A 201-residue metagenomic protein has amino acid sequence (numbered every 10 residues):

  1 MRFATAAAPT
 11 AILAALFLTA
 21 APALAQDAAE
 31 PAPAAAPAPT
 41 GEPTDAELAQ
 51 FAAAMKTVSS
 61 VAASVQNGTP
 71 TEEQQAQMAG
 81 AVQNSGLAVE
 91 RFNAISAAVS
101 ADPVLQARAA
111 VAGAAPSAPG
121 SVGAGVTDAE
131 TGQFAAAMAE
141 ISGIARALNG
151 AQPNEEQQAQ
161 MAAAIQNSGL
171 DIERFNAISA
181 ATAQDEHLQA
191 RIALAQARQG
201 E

Functional and structural regions predicted by a protein language model:
M1-A11: Bacterial N-terminal signal peptides that target proteins for export
A6-A8, P31, Q75, Q158: Short hydrophobic/aromatic segments of transmembrane alpha-helices and their interfaces
T10, T44, V82-S85, T127 (+1 more regions): Short linear sequence motifs
F17: P-loop/Walker A NTP-binding region and its immediately flanking N-terminal helices in P-loop NTPase folds
A20-P22: N-terminal signal peptide c-region/cleavage motif recognized by signal peptidases
Q26-N67, A115-A147, R198: Immediate post-signal-peptide N-terminus of mature secreted/exported proteins
T69-V122, N149-E201: Compact alpha-helical subdomains of small soluble proteins
